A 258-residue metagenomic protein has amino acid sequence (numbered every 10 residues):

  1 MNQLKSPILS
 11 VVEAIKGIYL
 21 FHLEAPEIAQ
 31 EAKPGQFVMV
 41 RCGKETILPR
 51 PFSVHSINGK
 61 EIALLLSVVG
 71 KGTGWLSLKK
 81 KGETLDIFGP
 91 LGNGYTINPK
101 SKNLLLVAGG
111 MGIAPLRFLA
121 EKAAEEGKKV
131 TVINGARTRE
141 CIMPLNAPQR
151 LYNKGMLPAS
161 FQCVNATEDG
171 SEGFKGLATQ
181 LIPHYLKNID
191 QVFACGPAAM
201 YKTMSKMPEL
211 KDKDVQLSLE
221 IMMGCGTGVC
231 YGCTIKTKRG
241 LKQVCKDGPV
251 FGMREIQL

Functional and structural regions predicted by a protein language model:
N2-K81: Ferredoxin-reductase
S10, S56, N165-T167, L217 (+1 more regions): Structural signal for conserved beta-strand scaffold positions within catalytic alpha/beta enzyme cores
G43-K44, P90, K238: Short, surface-exposed secondary-structure boundary micro-motifs
T46-F52, G92-P99, C245: Short, Lys/Arg- and Gly-enriched loop/turn segments at beta-strand edges
K71-M222: FNR/FR-type flavoprotein reductase catalytic core
A198-A199, E220-P249: Local cysteine-cluster metal-coordination motifs and their immediate loop/turn environment, predominantly Fe-S cluster
P249-L258: Short microdomains enriched in Cys/His and/or Lys/Arg
